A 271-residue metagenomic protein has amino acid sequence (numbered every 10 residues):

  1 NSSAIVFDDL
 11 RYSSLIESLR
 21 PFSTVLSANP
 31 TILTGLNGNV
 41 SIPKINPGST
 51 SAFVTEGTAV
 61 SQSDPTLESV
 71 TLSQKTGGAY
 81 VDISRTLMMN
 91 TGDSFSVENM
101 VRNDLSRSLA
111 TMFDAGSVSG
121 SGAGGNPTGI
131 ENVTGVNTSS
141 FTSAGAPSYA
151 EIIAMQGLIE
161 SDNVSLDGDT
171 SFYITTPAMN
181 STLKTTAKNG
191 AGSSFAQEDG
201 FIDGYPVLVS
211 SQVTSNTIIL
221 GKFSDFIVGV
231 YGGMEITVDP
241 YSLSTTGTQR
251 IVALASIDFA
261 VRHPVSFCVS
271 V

Functional and structural regions predicted by a protein language model:
N1-G168, K184, F195-G200, P206-L208 (+2 more regions): Acidic/polar, low-complexity extended loops/arms that serve as protein-protein interfaces in large oligomeric shells
S41-K44, I219-G221, I251-A253: Generic recognition of long tandem-repeat/solenoid scaffolds
S51, E56-T58, D114, D239-V271: Protruding loop/beta-arch "assembly-hinge" segments enriched in small, turn-prone residues
E56-S61, S96-N99, K188-G190, F223-S224 (+1 more regions): Short intrinsically disordered coil segments
D82, Y173-I174: Structural recognition of the beta-strand scaffold that forms the well-ordered cores of secreted hydrolase catalytic
I174-D199: A glycine-rich beta-turn/hairpin centered on an aromatic-Pro dipeptide
T176, V207, I251: Hydrophobic, well-ordered secondary-structure elements that form the walls of internal hydrophobic environments
D199-P240: C-terminal hydrophobic structural anchor segments that stabilize assembly/packing rather than catalytic chemistry
